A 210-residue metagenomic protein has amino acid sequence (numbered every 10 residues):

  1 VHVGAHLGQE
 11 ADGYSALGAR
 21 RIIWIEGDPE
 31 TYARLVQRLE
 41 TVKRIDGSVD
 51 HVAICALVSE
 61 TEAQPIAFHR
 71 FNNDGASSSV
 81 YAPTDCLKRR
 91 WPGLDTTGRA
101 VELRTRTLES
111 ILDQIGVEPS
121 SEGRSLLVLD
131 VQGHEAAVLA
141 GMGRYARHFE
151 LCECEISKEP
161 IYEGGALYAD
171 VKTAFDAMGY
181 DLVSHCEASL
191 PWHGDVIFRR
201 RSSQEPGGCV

Functional and structural regions predicted by a protein language model:
V1-V210: Phosphate/nucleotide-binding beta-alpha loop and adjacent structural elements of enzyme active sites
